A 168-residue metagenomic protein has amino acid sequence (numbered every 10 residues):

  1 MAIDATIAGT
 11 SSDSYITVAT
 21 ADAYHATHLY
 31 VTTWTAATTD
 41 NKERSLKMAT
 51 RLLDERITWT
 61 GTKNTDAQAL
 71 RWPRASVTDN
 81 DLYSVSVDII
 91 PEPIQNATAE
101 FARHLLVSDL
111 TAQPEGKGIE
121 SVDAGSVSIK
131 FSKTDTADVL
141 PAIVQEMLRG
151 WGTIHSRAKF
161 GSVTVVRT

Functional and structural regions predicted by a protein language model:
M1-T168: Divalent metal-cofactor coordination and adjacent catalytic microenvironments
